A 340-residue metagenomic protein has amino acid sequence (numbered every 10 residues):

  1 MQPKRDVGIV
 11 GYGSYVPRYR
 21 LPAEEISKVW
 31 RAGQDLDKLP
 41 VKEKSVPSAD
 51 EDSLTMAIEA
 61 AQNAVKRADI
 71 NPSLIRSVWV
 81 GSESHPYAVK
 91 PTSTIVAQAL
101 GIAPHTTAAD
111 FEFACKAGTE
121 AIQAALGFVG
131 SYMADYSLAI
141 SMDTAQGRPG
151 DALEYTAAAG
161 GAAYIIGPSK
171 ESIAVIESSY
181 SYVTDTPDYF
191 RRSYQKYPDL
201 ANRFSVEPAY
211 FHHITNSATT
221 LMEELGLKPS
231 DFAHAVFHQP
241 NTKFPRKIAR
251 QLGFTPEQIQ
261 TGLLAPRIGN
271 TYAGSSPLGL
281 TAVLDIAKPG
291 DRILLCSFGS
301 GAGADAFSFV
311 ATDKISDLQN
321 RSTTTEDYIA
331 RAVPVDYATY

Functional and structural regions predicted by a protein language model:
M1-E51, D151-P208, H212, F298-G301 (+1 more regions): Condensing-enzyme catalytic core mediating Claisen C-C bond formation in acyl metabolism
P3-V7, P72-R76, A103-T106, S131-S137 (+5 more regions): Short coil/turn connectors at secondary-structure junctions
D6, G81-P86, F113-G118, S141-Q146 (+2 more regions): Acidic, glycine-rich active-site loops and adjacent beta-strand->loop/helix elements that engage anionic groups
I9-G11, A64, I75-V78, V96 (+8 more regions): Buried hydrophobic positions in well-ordered alpha/beta secondary-structure cores of metabolic enzymes
G33-E51, E83-Y136, K247-G279: Conserved catalytic cysteine-centered active-site region of acyl-thioester-dependent Claisen-condensing enzymes
A60-R76, T215-A233, L252, I286-A287: Phosphate/pyrophosphate-binding loops at sites that engage ATP/ADP/AMP, CoA/4′-phosphopantetheine, polyphosphate
R76-S84, D110, A235-V236: Short glycine-rich or small-residue beta-strand-to-loop segments that form or flank ligand, phosphate, metal/Fe-S
G130-A163: Flexible, glycine-rich active-site loops centered on histidine and acidic residues that chelate a metal or position
